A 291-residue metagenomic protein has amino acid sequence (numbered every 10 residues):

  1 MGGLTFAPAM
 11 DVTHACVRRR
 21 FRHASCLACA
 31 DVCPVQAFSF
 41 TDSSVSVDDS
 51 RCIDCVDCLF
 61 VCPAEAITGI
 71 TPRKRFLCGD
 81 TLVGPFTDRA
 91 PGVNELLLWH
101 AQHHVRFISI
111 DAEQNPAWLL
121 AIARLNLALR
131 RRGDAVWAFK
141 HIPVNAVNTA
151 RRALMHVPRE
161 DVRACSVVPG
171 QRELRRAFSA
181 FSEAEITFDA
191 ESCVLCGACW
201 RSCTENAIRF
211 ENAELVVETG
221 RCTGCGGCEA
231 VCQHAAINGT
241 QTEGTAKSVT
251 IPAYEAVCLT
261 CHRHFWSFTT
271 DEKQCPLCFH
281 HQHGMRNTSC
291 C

Functional and structural regions predicted by a protein language model:
G2-S25, Q36-D54, K74, F86-T87 (+3 more regions): Ferredoxin-like iron-sulfur electron-transfer modules
R20, A30, P34-A37, V56-L59 (+7 more regions): Cys/His-coordinated zinc-binding microdomains
F40, G69, G239, M285: Conserved ATP-binding/catalytic signature of the HATPase_c
D42-S50, D54-L129, A256, H262-T270: Iron-sulfur-cluster electron-transfer modules
P116-N148: N-terminal secretory signal peptides
R124-W137, I208, T219-C228, Q233 (+1 more regions): Structured core of small recognition/catalytic domains
I142-A164, R172: N-terminal secretory signal peptides and thylakoid transit peptides that target proteins across membranes
D271-E272, P276-C291: N-terminal export/assembly segments and adjacent metallocofactor-ligating motifs of anaerobic energy-metabolism
